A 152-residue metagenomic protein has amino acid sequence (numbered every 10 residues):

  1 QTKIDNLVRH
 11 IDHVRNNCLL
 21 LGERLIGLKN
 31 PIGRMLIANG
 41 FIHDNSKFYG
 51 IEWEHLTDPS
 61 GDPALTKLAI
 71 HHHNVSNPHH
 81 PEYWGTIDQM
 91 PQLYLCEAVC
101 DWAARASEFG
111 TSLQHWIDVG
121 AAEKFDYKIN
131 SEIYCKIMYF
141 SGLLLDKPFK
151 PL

Functional and structural regions predicted by a protein language model:
Q1-L152: Metal-dependent phosphohydrolase cores
